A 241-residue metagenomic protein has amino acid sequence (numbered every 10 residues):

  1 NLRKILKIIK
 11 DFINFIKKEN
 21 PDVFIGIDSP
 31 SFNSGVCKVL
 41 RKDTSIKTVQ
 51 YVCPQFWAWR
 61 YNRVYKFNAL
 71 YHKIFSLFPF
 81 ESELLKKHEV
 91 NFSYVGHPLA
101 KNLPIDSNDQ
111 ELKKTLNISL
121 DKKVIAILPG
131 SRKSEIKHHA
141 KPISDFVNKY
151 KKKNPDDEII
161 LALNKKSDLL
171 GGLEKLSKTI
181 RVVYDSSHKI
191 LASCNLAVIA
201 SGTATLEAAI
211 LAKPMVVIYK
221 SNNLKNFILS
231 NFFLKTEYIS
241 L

Functional and structural regions predicted by a protein language model:
N1-L116, L128-H139, K153, L229: Active-site and donor-binding regions of nucleotide-sugar-utilizing enzymes
D22-V23, V124, E158, L196: Structural motif
T44, L70, H88-V90, L176-K178 (+2 more regions): Short, structured coil segments at secondary-structure junctions
S76-E83, N164-D168, T203: Short, polar loop motifs at secondary-structure junctions
K114-K166: Active-site donor-nucleotide binding/catalytic segment of nucleotide-sugar enzymes
G171-S186: Nucleotide-activated donor-binding/catalytic signature segment of Leloir-type glycosyltransferases, i.e., the conserved
Y184-F232: A donor-sugar binding/catalytic signature common to diverse glycosyltransferases and related nucleotide-sugar
T236-L241: Leloir-type glycosyltransferase catalytic cores
